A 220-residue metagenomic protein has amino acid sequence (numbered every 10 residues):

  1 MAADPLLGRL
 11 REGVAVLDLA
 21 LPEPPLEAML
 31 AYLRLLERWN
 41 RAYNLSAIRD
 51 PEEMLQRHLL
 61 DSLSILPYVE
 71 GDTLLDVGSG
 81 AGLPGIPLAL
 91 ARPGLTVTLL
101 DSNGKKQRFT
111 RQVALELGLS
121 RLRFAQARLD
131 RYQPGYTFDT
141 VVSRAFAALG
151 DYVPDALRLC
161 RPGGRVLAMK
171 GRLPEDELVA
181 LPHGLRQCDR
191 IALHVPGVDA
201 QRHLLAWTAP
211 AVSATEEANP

Functional and structural regions predicted by a protein language model:
M1-L75, K105-L122: Class I SAM-dependent transferase core
L19, Y43-S46, E52-E53, R57 (+5 more regions): Flexible, active-site-adjacent loop/turn segments at secondary-structure boundaries
P51, G85-P87, L178: Residue-level recognition of conserved structural "scaffold" positions that shape functional pockets and channels
S64, L83-P87, K105-R108, D151: Conserved SAM/SAH-binding loop-helix junction of Class I S-adenosyl-L-methionine-dependent methyltransferases
V77-S79: Conserved beta-strand/loop positions that form the S-adenosyl-L-methionine
A81-G94, P154: Conserved SAM-binding loop of SAM-dependent methyltransferases across substrates and taxa, primarily the Class I
L95-T98, S102-P220: S-adenosylmethionine
